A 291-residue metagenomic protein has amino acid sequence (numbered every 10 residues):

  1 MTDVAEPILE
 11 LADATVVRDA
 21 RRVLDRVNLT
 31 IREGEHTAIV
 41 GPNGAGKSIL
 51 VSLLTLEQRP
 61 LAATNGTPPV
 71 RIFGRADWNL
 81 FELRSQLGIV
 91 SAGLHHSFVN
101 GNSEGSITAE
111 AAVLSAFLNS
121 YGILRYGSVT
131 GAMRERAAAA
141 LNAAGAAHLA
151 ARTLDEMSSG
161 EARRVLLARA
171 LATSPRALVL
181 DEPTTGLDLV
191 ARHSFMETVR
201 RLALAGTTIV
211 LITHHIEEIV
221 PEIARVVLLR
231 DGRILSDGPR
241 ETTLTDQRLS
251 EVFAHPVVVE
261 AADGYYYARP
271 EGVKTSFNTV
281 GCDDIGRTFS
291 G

Functional and structural regions predicted by a protein language model:
A92-E156: ABC-family P-loop ATPase nucleotide-binding domains
L167-A168: Hydrophobic anchor residue at the start of the ABC signature
S174: Conserved catalytic motifs of ABC-family nucleotide-binding domains
L178-E182: Catalytic Walker B motif of ABC-type/P-loop ATPase nucleotide-binding domains
V226-P239: H-loop (His-switch) and adjacent beta-strand-loop-beta switch element of ABC-type ATPase nucleotide-binding domains
S250-G291: ABC ATPase nucleotide-binding domains
